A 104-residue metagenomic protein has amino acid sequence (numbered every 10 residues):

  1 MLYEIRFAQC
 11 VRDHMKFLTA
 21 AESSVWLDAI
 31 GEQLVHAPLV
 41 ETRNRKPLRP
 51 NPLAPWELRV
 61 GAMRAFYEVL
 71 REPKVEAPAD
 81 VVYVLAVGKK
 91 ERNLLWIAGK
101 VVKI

Functional and structural regions predicted by a protein language model:
M1-I30: Arg/Lys-rich, positively charged N-terminal/basic patches that mediate binding to nucleic acids
L2, D13-K16, R59-R64, E68-I104: Enriched for short, Lys/Arg-rich terminal
C10, L53, A65: Residue-level recognition of oxygen-bearing side chains
I30-G31, V101: Short amphipathic C-terminal alpha-helix that caps PH/PH-like domains
E32-R59: A short, surface-exposed loop/turn module that caps and links secondary-structure elements
